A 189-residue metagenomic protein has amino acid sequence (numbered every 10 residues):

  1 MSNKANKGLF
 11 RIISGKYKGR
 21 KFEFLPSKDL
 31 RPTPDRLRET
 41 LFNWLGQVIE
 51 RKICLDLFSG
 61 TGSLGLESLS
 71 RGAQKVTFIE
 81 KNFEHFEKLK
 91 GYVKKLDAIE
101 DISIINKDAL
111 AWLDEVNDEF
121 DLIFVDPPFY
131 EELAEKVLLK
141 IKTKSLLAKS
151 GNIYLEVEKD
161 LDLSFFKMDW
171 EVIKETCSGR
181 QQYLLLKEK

Functional and structural regions predicted by a protein language model:
M1-K189: Class I S-adenosyl-L-methionine-dependent methyltransferase catalytic core
